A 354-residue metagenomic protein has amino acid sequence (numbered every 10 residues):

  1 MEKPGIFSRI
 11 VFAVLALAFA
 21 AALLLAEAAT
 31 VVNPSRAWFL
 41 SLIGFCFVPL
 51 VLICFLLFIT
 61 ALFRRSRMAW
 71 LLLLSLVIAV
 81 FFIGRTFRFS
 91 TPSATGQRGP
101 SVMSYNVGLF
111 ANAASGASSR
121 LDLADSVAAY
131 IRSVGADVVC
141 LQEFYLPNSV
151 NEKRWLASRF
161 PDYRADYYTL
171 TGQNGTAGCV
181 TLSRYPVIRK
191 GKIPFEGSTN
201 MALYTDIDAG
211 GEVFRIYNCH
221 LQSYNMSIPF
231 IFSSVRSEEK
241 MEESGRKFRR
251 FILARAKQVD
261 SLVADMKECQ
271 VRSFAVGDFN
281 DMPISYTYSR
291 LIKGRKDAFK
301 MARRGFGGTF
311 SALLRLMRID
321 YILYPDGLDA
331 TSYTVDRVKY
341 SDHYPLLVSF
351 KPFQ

Functional and structural regions predicted by a protein language model:
M1-I6: Short, Lys/Arg-rich, polar N-terminal cytosolic tail immediately upstream of the first transmembrane signal-anchor
S8-L23, A28-L40, G44-L62, A69-L74 (+4 more regions): Metal-dependent phosphoester-hydrolase catalytic domains
F63-R64, R132, G210, K267: Residue-level signal for alpha-helix termini/capping positions
L76-G99, D125-R132, D137-P229, T334-V338: Structured beta-strand-rich core segments of catalytic domains in phosphoester-bond hydrolases
S101-V107, L123-N151, T169, T205 (+6 more regions): Active-site beta-strand/loop signature of hydrolases that rely on acidic residues for catalysis
S104-D122, N225-F251: Acidic/histidine-rich helix-loop elements that form or flank divalent-metal/phosphate-binding sites at the catalytic
F110-N112, L146-V150, G172-T176, T199 (+4 more regions): Active-site environment of divalent metal-dependent phosphoester hydrolases
S119, L123, F144, L170 (+5 more regions): Extracytoplasmic/periplasmic, Sec-exported soluble proteins
